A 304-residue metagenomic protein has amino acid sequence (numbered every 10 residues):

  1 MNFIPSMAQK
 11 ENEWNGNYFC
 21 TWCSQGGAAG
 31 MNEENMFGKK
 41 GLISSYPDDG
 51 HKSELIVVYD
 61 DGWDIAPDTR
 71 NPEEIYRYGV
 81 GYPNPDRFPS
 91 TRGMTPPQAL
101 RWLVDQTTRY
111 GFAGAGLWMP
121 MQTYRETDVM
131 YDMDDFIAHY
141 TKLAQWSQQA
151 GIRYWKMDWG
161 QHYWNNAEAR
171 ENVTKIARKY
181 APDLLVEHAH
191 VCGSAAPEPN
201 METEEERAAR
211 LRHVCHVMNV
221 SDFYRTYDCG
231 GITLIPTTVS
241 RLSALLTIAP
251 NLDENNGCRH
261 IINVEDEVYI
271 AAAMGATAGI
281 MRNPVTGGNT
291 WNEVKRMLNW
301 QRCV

Functional and structural regions predicted by a protein language model:
M1-Y18: Mature N-terminal, pre-catalytic/accessory segment of carbohydrate-active enzymes
N2-I4, K39-P47, L103-T108, S147 (+3 more regions): Hydrophobic, Leu/Ile/Phe/Ala-enriched alpha-helical segments that form helix-helix packing faces
A8, Q161, H260: Solvent-exposed loop and edge beta-strand segments that line ligand/cofactor-binding and catalytic clefts
K10, K39-K40, K52, K142 (+5 more regions): Context-gated lysine
E11-E13, H51, Q149, M201-E204: Solvent-exposed loop and beta-edge segments used for protein-protein assembly and interaction
W14-C20, W164-V304: Active-site-proximal substrate-binding groove within the catalytic cores of carbohydrate-active enzymes
F19-A167: Aromatic-lined carbohydrate-binding/catalytic grooves of carbohydrate-active enzymes
